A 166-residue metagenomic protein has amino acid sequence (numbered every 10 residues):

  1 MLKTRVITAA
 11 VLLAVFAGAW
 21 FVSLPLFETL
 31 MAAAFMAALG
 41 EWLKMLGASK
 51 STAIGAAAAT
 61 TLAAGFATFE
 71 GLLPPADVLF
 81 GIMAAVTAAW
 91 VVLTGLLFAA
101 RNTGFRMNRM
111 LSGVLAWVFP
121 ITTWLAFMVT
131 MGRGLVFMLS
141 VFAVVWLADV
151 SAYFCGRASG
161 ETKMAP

Functional and structural regions predicted by a protein language model:
L2-P166: Membrane-embedded alpha-helical bundles of polytopic integral membrane proteins
